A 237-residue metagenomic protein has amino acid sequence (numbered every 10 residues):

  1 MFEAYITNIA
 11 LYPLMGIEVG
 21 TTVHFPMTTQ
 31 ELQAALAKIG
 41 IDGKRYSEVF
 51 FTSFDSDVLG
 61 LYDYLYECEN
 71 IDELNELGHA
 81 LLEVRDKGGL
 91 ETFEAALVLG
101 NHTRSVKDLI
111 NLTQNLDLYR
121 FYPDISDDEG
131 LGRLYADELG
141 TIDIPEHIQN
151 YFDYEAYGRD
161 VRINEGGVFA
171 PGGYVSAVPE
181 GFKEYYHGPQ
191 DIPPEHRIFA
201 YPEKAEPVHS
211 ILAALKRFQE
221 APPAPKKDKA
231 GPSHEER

Functional and structural regions predicted by a protein language model:
M1-Y46: N-terminal ordered "arm"
A4, T21, V49, G173 (+1 more regions): A broad, low-specificity signal marking well-ordered, structured residues that form hydrophobic/aromatic
T7-I9, P13-G20, L139, A156 (+2 more regions): Short, glycine-biased loop/turn motifs at secondary-structure junctions and in low-complexity Ser/Thr/Pro-rich termini
A10, M27, D55, G173 (+1 more regions): A broadly conserved detector of short glycine/acidic/proline-rich loop/turn motifs that flank catalytic sites and bind
T29-L32, D128-E129, Y154: Alpha-helix initiation and N-capping motif
L36-I142, E146-N150, P179-V208: Mixed-charge (acidic/basic) macromolecular-recognition segments
I144, Q149-G181: Extended, well-ordered protein cores
D153, H209-R237: Non-Sec secretion/translocation targeting segments of pathogen effectors
